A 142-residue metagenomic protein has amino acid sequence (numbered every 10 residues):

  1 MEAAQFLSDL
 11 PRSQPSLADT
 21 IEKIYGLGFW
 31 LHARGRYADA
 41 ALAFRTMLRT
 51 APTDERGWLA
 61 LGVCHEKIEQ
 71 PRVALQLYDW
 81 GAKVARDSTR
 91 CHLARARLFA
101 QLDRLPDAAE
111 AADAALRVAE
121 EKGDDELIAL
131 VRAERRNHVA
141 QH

Functional and structural regions predicted by a protein language model:
L17-R49: Alpha-helical segment of the N-proximal tetratricopeptide repeat
A100-G123, A133-R136: TPR/TPR-like (Sel1-like) alpha-helical repeat modules
